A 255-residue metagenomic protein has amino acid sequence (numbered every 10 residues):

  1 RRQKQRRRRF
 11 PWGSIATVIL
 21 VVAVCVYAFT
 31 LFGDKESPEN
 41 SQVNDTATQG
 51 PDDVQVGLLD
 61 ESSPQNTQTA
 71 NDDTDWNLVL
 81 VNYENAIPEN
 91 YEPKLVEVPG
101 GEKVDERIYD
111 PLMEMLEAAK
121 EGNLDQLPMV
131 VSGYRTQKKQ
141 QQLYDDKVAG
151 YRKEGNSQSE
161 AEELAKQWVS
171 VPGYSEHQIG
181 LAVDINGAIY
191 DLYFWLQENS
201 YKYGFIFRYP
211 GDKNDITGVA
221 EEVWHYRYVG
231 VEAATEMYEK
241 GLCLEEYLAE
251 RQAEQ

Functional and structural regions predicted by a protein language model:
R1-Q255: Extracytoplasmic cell-surface/polysaccharide-interacting catalytic and binding patches
